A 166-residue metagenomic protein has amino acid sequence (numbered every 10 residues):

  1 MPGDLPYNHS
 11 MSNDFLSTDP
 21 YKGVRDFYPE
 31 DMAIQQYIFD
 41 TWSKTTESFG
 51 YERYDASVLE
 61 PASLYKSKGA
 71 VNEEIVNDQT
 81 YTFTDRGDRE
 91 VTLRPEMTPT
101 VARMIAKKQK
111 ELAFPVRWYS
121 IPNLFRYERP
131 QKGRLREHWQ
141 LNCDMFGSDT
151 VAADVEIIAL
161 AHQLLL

Functional and structural regions predicted by a protein language model:
Y7-L166: TRNA-recognition modules of translation machinery and tRNA-sensing kinases, especially anticodon-binding
